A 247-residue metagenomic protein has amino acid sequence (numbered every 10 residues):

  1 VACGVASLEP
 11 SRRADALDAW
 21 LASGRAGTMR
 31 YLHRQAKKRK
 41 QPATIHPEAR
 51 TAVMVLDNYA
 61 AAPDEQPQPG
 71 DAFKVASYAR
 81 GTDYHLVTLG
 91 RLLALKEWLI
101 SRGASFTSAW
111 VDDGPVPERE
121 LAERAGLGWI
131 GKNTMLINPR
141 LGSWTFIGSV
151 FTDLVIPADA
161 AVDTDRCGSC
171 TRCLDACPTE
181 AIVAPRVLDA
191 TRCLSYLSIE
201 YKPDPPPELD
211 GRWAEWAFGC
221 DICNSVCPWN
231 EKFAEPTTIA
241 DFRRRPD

Functional and structural regions predicted by a protein language model:
V1-R166, P205, A214-E215: Auxiliary alpha/beta "docking" domains used to position bulky ligands
A2, R172-Y196, K202, W213-D241: Iron-sulfur cluster-binding cysteine motifs and their immediate structural context in ferredoxin-like electron-transfer
L17, F146, P236-F242: Aromatic-residue hotspot detector
P157, I199-E200: A short, flexible beta-alpha/helix-coil linker loop
S169: SIR2/sirtuin NAD+-dependent deacylase catalytic core
Y201-L209: Extended repeat-based scaffolds of very large eukaryotic assembly and lipid-transport proteins
P246-D247: Glycine-rich phosphate/pyrophosphate-binding loop and adjacent beta-alpha nucleotide/cofactor-binding cores
